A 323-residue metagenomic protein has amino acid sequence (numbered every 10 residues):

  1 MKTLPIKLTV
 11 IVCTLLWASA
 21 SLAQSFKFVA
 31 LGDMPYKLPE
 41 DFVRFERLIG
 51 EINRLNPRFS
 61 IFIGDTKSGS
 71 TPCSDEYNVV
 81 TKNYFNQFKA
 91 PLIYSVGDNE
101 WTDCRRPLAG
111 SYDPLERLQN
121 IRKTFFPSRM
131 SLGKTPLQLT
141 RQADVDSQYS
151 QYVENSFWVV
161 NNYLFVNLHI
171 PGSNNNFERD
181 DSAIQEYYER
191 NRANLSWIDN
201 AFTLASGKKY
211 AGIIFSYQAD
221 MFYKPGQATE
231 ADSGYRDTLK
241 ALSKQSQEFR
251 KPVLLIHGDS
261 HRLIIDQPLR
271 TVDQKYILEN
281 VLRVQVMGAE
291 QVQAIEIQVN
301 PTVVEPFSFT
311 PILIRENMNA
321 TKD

Functional and structural regions predicted by a protein language model:
M1-T9: Bacterial N-terminal signal peptides that target proteins for export
A18-S19: N-terminal signal peptide c-region/cleavage motif recognized by signal peptidases
L22-Y77, Y210: N-terminal active-site segment of His-dependent metallophosphoesterases
A30-G32, S60-D65, P91-G97, S216-Y217 (+2 more regions): Active-site neighborhood of phospho(di)ester-bond hydrolases with catalytic His/Asp-centered motifs
K37-P39, S68-S70, V96-R105, S173-E178 (+2 more regions): Active-site environment of divalent metal-dependent phosphoester hydrolases
I52-F59, V166, D181-L269: His/acidic metal-ligating clusters that form di-metal
E76-R190, L269-N300: Extended active-site neighborhood of metal-dependent phosphoesterases/phosphodiesterases
I295-D323: A short C-terminal boundary segment appended to hydrolase-like catalytic domains
